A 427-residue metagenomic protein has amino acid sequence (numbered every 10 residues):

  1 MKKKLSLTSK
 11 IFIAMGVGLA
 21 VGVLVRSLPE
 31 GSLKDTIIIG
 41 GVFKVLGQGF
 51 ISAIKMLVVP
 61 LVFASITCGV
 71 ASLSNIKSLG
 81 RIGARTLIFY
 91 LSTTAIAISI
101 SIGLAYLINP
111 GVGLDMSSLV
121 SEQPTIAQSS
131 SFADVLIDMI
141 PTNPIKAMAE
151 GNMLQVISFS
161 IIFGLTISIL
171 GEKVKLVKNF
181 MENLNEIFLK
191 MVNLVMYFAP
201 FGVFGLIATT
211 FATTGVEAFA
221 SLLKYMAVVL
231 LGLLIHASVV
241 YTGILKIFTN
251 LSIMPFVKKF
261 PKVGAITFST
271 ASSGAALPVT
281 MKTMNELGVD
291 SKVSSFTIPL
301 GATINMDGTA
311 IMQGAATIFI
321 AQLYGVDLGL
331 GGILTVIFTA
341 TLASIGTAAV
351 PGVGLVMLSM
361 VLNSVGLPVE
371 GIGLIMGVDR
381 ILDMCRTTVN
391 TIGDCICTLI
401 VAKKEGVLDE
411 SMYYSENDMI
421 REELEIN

Functional and structural regions predicted by a protein language model:
K2-K4, T8-F12, L19-S27, G31 (+6 more regions): Signature of multi-pass transmembrane helix bundles
S6, F50, L79, M148 (+5 more regions): Residue-level signature of catalytic and energy-coupling elements of molecular machines, predominantly ATP/GTP-dependent
G18, V59-T67, I76, S101 (+10 more regions): Alpha-helical transmembrane segments of polytopic integral membrane proteins, especially the permease/helical cores
K34-V42, G80, V216-K224, L251-P261 (+2 more regions): Membrane-water interface of transmembrane alpha-helices in multipass transporters/channels
A71-S78, G113, G171-K175, N183-E186 (+6 more regions): Juxtamembrane helix-boundary/capping and inter-helix hinge elements in multi-pass membrane proteins
K77-R85, K190-Y197, E286-A302, L330-G331 (+2 more regions): Membrane-interface alpha-helices at helix entry/exit sites of multi-pass transporters
G113, G314-N427: Transmembrane alpha-helical segments and their short flanking loops that form helix-hairpins/helix-helix interfaces
V257-Q313, F338-L355, V378-V401: Alpha-helical membrane segments and immediately flanking helix-loop junctions that form or couple to the substrate/ion
